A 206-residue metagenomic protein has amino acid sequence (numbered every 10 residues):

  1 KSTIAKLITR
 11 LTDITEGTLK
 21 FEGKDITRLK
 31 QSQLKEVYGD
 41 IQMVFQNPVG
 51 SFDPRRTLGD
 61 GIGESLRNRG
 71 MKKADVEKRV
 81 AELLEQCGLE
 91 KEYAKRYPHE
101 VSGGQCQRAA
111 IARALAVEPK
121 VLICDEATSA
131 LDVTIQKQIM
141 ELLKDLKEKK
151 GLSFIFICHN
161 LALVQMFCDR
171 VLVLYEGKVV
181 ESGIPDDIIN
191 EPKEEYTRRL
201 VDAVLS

Functional and structural regions predicted by a protein language model:
G17-D25, V37: Conserved ABC transporter NBD signature motif
D25, R67, A74-E92, V201-D202: Conserved ABC ATPase "signature" region
Y97-V101, Q105: Conserved ABC ATPase signature
A116-K120: A short, proline-enriched helix->beta-strand linker immediately N-terminal to the Walker B motif in ABC-type P-loop
V164-M166: A short, surface-exposed alpha-helical micro-motif characterized by mixed small hydrophobic and charged/polar residues
S182-G183: ABC ATPase "signature
